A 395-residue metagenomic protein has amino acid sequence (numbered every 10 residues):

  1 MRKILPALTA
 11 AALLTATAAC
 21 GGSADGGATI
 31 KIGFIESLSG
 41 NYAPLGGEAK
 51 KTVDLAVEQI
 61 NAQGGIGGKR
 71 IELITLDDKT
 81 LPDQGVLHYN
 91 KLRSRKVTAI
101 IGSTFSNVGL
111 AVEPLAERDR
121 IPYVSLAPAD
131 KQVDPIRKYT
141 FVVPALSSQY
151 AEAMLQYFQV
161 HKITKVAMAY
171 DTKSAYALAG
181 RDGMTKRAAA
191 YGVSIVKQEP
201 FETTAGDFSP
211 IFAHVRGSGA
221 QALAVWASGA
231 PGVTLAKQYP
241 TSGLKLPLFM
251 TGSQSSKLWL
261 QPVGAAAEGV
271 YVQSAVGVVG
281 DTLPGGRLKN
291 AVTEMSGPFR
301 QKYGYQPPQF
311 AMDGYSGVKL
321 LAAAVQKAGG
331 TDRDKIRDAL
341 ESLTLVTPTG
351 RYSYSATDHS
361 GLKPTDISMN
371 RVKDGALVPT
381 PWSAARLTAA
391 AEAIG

Functional and structural regions predicted by a protein language model:
M1-K31, A62, R386-G395: Short, low-complexity disordered leader/linker segments with a strong preference for bacterial N-terminal type II
T29-T52, L76-D83, F105-N107, A169-L178 (+2 more regions): Extracytoplasmic "Venus flytrap"
P44-A49, I66-Q132, V143, E202-F208 (+1 more regions): Beta-alpha junction/loop-to-helix N-cap segments that form part of ligand/metal-binding clefts
L92-T104, V124-L126, A167-Y170, G219-G229 (+3 more regions): Periplasmic-binding protein-like
R118, G180-V276: Extracellular/periplasmic bilobed ligand-binding domains
T140-T203, Q221-A222, L321: An alpha-beta-alpha
Y239-G314, L377, S383-I394: Extracellular/periplasmic periplasmic-binding protein-like sensory domains
P298-Y303, P307-A311, A322-L377: Segments of small-molecule ligand-sensing domains
